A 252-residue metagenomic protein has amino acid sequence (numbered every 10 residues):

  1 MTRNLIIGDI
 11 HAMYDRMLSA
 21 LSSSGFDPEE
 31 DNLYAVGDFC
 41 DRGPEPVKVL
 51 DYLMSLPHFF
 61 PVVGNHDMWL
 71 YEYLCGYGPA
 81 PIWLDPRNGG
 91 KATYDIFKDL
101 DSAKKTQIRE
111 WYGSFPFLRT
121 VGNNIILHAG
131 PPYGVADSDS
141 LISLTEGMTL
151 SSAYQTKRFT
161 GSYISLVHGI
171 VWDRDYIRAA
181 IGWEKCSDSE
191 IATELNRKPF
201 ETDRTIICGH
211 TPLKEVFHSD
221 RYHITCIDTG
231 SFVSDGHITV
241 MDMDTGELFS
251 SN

Functional and structural regions predicted by a protein language model:
M1-D51: N-terminal active-site segment of His-dependent metallophosphoesterases
R3-H11, N124-G130, T225-I227: Active-site-proximal beta-strand elements of phosphoester/diester hydrolases
I6, L33-A35, P61-V62, I125 (+2 more regions): Residue-level marker for buried hydrophobic side chains located in beta-strands that build the well-ordered beta-sheet
D9, D38, L53, G64-N65 (+6 more regions): Divalent metal-coordination and catalytic microenvironments
H11-D15, D41-P44, D67-Y71, Y133-G134 (+3 more regions): Active-site environment of divalent metal-dependent phosphoester hydrolases
P46-L50, M54-I125, P132-Y133, T145-G161 (+2 more regions): Active-site neighborhood of divalent metal-dependent phosphoester bond hydrolases
W83-P86, T160-D203: Active site of divalent-metal-dependent phosphoester/diester hydrolases
S187-S251: Conserved beta-sheet core of the metallophosphoesterase superfamily
